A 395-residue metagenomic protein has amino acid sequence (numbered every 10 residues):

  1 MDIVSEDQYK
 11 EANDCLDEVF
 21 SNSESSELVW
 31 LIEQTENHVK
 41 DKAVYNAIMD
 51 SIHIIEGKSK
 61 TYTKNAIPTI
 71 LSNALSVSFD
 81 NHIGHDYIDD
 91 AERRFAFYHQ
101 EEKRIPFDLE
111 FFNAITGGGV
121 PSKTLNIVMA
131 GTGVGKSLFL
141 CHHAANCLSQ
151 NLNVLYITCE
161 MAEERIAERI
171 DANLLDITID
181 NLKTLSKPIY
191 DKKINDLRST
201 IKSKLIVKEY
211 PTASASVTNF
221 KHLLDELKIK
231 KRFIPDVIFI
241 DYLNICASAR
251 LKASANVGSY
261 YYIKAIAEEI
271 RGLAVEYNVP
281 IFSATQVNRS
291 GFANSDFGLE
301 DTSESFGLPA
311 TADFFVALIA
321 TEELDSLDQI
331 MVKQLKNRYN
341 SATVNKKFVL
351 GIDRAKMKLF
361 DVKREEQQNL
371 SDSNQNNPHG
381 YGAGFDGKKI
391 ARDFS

Functional and structural regions predicted by a protein language model:
M1-H38, F394: Noncatalytic partner-interaction/assembly domains of nucleic-acid and motor enzyme complexes, especially the accessory
E24-Y87: Interdomain "pre-motor" coupling segment immediately N-terminal to P-loop NTPase/helicase cores
S78-I177, L205-V207, N376-H379, D393-S395: The Walker A/P-loop phosphate-binding site
T116, N146-I234, K347-F348, D361: Cytosolic-facing regulatory segments adjacent to core modules
E160-M161, S283-N288, T321: A short beta-strand-to-loop transition that corresponds to the Sensor-1 phosphate-sensing loop of AAA+ P-loop ATPases
I206-L273: Phosphate-binding/switch loop-helix module in NTP-utilizing enzymes
T218-P235, S254, G272-Y277, R289-S395: C-terminal regions of RecA-like/P-loop NTPase motor modules
F239, P280-T285: Structural recognition of the conserved hydrophobic beta-strand(s) that form the central parallel beta-sheet of P-loop
